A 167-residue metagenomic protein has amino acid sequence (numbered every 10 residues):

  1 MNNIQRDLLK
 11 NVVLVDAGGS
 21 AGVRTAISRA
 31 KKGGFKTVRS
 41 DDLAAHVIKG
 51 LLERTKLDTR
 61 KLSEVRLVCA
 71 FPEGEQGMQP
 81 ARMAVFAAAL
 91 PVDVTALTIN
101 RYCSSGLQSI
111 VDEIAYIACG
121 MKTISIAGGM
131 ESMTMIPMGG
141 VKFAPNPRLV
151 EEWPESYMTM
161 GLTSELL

Functional and structural regions predicted by a protein language model:
M1-V94, M130-L167: Conserved "HGTGT" condensation-loop signature of ketosynthase/thiolase-family condensing enzymes that catalyze
G77, A96-S105: Active-site nucleophile and cofactor-binding loops and adjacent substrate-binding regions of central metabolic enzymes
A81, V85, A96, L107-I110 (+1 more regions): Generic internal hydrophobic packing segments that stabilize the cores of diverse globular domains
R101-M130, L162: Active-site-proximal alpha-helical scaffold in enzymes
